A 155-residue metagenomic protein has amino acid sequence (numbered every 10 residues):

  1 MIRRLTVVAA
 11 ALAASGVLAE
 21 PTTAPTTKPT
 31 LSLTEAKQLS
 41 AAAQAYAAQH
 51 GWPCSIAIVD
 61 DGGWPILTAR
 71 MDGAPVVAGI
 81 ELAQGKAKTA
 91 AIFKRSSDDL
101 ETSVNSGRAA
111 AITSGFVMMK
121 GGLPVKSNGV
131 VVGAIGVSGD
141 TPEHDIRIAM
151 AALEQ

Functional and structural regions predicted by a protein language model:
M1-V7: Bacterial N-terminal signal peptides that target proteins for export
A14-A19: N-terminal signal peptide c-region/cleavage motif recognized by signal peptidases
E20-Q155: Flexible, solvent-exposed loop/hinge segments and secondary-structure transition points
